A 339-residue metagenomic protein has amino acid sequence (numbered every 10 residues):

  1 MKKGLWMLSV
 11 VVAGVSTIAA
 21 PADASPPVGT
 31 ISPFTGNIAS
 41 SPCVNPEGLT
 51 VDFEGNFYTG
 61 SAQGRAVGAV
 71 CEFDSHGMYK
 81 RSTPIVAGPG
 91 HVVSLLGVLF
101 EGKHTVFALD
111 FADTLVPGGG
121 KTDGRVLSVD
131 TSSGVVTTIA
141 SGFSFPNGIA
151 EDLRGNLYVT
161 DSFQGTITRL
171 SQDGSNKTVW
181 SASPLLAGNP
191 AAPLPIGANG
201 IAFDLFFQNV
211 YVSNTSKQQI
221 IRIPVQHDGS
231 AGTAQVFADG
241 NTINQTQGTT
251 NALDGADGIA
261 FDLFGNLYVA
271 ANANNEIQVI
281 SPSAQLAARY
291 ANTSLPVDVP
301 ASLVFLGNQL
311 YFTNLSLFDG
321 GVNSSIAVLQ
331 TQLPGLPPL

Functional and structural regions predicted by a protein language model:
M1-L8: Bacterial N-terminal signal peptides that target proteins for export
V15-A22: C-terminal segment of classical bacterial N-terminal signal peptides
G29-S40, M78-G88, G134-A140, N176-A192 (+2 more regions): A short beta-strand motif characteristic of beta-propeller blades
S40-F57, G88-T114, T122-D123, A140-L157 (+5 more regions): Beta-rich, blade/repeat-based domains predominating in secreted/periplasmic proteins but also intracellular
T59-M78: Beta-propeller domains
A62-Q63, D110-D113, S162-F163, T215 (+3 more regions): Short loop/turn segments immediately following the C-termini of beta-strands
A66-C71, G124-L127, T166-R169, Q219-I221 (+2 more regions): A short loop-to-beta-strand structural motif that recurs across blades of beta-propeller domains
F73-M78, V129-G134, S171-S175, P224-G229 (+2 more regions): Short loop/turn segments that connect beta-strands within beta-propeller blades
